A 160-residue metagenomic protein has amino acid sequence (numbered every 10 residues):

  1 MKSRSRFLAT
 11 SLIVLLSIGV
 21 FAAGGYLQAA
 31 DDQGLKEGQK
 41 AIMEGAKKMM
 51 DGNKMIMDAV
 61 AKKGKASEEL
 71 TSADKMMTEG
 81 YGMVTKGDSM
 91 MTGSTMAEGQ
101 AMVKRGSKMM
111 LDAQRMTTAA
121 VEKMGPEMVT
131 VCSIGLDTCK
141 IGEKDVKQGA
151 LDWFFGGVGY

Functional and structural regions predicted by a protein language model:
M1-S11: Bacterial Sec-dependent N-terminal signal peptides
R6, G19-V20, Y26-L27, I56 (+1 more regions): Short, intrinsically disordered, low-complexity terminal segments
S11-V20: Bacterial N-terminal signal peptides
G24-T78, S133, K140-Y160: Immediate post-signal-peptide N-terminus of mature secreted/exported proteins
A59-E69, D88-G99, V121, M128: Charged, low-complexity interaction regions
K104-R105, M109-Y160: Short, Lys/Arg-rich, disordered C-terminal segments of secreted/exported proteins that correspond to mature bioactive
